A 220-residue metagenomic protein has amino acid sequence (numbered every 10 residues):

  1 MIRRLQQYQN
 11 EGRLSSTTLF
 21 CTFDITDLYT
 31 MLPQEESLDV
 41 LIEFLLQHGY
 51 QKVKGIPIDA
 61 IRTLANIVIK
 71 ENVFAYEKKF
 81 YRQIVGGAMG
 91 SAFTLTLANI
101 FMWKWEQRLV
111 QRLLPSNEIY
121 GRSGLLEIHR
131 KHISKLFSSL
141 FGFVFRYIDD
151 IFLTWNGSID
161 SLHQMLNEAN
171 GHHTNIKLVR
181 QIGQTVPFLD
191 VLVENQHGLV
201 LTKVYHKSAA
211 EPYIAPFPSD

Functional and structural regions predicted by a protein language model:
M1-D220: Charged structural interfaces that engage phosphate-rich ligands and support phosphoryl-transfer chemistry
